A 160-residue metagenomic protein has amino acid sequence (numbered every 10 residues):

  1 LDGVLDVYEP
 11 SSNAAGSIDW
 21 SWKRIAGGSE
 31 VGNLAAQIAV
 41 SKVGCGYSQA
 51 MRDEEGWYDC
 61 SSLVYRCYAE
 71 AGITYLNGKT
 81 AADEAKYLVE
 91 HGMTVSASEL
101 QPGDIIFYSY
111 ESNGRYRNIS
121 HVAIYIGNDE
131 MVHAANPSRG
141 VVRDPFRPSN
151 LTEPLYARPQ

Functional and structural regions predicted by a protein language model:
L1-S48, S98, S149-Q160: Intrinsically disordered, low-complexity, Pro/Ser/Thr/Asn/Gly/Ala-rich spacer/linker segments adjacent to signal
G3-P10, R117-E130: Short, compositionally biased
S41-P102, N113, V142, S149-E153: Catalytic cysteine-centered active-site loop
Y75-A81, V122-P145: Catalytic Cys-His active-site segments of thiol-dependent hydrolases/isopeptidases
I105-F107, I124: Paired acidic/hydrophobic, glycine-rich loop segments that form the ligand-binding mouth/hinge of periplasmic-binding
F107-Y108, H133: A generic structural signal for residues embedded in beta-strands
S109-R117: Flexible, gly/ser-rich surface segments that form the specificity/activation loops bordering the active-site cleft
E111, G127-E130, Q160: Short loop segments at secondary-structure junctions
